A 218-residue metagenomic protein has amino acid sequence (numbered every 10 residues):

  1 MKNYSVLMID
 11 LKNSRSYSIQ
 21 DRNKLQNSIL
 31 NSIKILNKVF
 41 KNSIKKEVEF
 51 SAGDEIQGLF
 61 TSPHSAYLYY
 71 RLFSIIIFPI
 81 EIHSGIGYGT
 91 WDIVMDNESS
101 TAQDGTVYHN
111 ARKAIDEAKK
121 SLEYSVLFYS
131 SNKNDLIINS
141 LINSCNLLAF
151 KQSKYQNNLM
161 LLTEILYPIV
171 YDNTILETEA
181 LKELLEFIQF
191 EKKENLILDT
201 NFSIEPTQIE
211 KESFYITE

Functional and structural regions predicted by a protein language model:
M1-E218: Regulatory and interdomain segments flanking nucleotide-handling catalytic cores in signaling/defense enzymes
